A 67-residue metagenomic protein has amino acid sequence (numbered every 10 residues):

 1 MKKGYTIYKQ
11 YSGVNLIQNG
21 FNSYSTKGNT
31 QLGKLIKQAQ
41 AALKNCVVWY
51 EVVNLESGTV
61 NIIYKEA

Functional and structural regions predicted by a protein language model:
K2-N22: Short aromatic-glycine-(Arg/Gly/Cys) micro-motifs in beta-strand/loop hairpins
Y5, V14-N15, T30-G33, A41 (+2 more regions): Intrinsic-disorder/low-complexity peptide segments enriched for small residues
Q18-Q31, N61-A67: Short amphipathic beta-strand/extended segments with alternating polar/hydrophobic composition
Y24-Y50: A short, charged, amphipathic alpha-helix used as a generic interaction element across diverse proteins
A41-A67: Short, mixed-charge low-complexity intrinsically disordered segments
